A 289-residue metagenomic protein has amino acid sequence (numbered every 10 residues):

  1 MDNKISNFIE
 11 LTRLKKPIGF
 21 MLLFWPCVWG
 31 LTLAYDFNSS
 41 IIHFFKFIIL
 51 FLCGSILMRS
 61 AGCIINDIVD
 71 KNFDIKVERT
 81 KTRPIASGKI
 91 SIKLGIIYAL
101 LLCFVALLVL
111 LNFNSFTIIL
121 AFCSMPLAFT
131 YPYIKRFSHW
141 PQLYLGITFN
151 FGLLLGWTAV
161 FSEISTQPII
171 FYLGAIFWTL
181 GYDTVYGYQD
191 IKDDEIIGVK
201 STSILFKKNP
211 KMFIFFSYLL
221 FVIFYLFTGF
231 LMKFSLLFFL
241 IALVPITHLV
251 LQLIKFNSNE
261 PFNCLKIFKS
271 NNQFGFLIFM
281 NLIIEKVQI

Functional and structural regions predicted by a protein language model:
M1-F8, C63-I90, D183-K207, I254-N263: Cytosolic, membrane-interface loops and tails of multi-pass inner-membrane proteins
K4-G19, K93-G95: N-terminal membrane topogenic signal
I5, M21, I49, C123-P126 (+5 more regions): Alpha-helical membrane-protein architecture signal
I9-E10, V28-W29, C53, S60-A61 (+5 more regions): Intramembrane alpha-helical segments
L14-L33, N150, F279: The first (N-terminal) embedded transmembrane alpha-helix
W29-L52, V105-I119, L153-L173, I223-F239 (+1 more regions): Helix-coil boundary and interhelical linker segments in multi-pass alpha-helical membrane proteins
L50-S55, K71-A121, F177, I196-L236 (+1 more regions): Multi-pass membrane catalytic core of lipid/isoprenoid biosynthesis enzymes
I223, F227-I289: Extended hydrophobic alpha-helices typical of membrane-associated regions
